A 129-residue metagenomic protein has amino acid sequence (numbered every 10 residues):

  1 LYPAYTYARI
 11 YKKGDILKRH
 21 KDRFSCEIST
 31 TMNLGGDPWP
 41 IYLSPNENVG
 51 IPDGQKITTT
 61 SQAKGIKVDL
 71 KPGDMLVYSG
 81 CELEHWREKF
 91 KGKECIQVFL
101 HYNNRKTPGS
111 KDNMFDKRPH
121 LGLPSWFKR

Functional and structural regions predicted by a protein language model:
L1-T6, R19-R23: Signature of the catalytic double-stranded beta-helix
I10: Conserved active-site beta-strand element of glycosyltransferases/polysaccharide synthases
K13-E82, W86, E94-Q97, N103-R118: Catalytic core of non-heme Fe(II) oxygenases with the double-stranded beta-helix
N113-R129: Glycine- and charge-enriched low-complexity intrinsically disordered segments
